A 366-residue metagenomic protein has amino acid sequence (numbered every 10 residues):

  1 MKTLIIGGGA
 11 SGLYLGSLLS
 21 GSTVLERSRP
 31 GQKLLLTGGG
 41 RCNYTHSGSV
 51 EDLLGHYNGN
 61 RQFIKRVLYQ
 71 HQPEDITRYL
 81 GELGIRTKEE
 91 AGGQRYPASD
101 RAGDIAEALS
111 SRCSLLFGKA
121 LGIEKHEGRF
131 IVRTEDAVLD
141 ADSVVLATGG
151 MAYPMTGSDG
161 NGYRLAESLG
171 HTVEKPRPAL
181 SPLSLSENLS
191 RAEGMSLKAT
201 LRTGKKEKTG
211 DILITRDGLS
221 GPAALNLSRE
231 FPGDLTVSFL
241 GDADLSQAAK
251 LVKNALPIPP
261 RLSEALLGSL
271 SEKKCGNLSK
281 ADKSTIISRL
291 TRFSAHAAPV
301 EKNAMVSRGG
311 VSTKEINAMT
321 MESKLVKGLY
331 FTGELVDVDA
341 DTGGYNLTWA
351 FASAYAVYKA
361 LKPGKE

Functional and structural regions predicted by a protein language model:
M1-S11: Beta1/beta-strand and adjacent pyrophosphate-binding region of the FAD-binding site in flavoprotein oxidoreductases
L4-I6, L25, A120, V138-S158 (+4 more regions): Short hydrophobic core segments
L4-I6, S20-G39: Glycine-rich FAD pyrophosphate-binding loop
R27-P30, L36, T45-H46, V50-L53 (+2 more regions): An anion/pyrophosphate-binding glycine-rich loop and adjacent beta-alpha core in soluble alpha-beta enzymes
G39-E89: Glycine-rich active-site loop/strand segments that organize a redox cofactor
Y69-S143: Feature captures the FAD/FMN-dependent oxidoreductase FAD-binding
F117, G122, G268-D339: A glycine-rich dinucleotide-binding beta-alpha-beta segment and adjacent secondary-structure elements that constitute
A152-L169, D337-K365: A conserved FAD-binding loop/helix module that cradles the flavin
